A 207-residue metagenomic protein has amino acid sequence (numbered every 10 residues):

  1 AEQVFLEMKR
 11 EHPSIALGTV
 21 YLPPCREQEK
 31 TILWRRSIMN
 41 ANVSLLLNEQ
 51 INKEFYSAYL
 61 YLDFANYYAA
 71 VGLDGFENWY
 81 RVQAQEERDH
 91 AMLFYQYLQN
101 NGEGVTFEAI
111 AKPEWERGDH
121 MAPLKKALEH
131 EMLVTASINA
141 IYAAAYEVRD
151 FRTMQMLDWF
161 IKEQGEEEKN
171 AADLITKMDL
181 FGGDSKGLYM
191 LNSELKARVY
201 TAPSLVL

Functional and structural regions predicted by a protein language model:
A1-E2: N-terminal leader/targeting signatures
F5-L207: Iron-associated oxidoreductase/ferritin-like identity signal
